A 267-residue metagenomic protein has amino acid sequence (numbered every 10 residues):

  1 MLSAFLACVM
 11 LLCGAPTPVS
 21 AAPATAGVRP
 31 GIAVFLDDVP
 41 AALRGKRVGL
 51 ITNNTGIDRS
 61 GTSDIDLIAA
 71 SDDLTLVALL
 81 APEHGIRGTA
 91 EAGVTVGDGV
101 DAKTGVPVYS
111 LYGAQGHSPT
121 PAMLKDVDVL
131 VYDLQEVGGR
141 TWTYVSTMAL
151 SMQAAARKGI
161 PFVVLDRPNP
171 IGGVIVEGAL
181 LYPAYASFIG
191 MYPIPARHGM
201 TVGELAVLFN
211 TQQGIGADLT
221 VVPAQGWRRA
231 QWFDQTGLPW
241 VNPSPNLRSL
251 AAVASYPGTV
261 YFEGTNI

Functional and structural regions predicted by a protein language model:
S3-G14: Bacterial N-terminal signal peptides
G27-L74: N-terminal phosphate-binding or glycine-rich loops at protein starts, especially the Walker A/P-loop of NTPases
D73-L74, R157-P161: A short helix->loop->beta-strand "cap" motif at the edges of active sites that frequently abuts
T75-H84, L165: Short internal beta-strands
R87-A92, V163-Y185: Glycine-rich, charge-decorated loop segments at or immediately adjacent to ligand/cofactor-binding or catalytic sites
V94-V127, G139: Glycine-rich oxoanion-binding loops at beta->alpha junctions
E136-M148: Glycine/threonine-rich flexible loop motifs
A186-T259: Conserved anion/nucleotide-ligand pocket segment
